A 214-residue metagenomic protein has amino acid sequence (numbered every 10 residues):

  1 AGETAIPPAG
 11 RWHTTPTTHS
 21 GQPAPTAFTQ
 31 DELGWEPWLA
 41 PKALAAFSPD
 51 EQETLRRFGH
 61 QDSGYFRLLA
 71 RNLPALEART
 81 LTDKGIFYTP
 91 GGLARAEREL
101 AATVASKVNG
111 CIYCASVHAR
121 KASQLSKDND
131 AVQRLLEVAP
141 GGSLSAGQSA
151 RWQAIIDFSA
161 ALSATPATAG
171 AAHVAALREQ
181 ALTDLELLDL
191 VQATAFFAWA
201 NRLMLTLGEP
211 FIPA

Functional and structural regions predicted by a protein language model:
A1-A214: Hydrophobic alpha-helical segments
